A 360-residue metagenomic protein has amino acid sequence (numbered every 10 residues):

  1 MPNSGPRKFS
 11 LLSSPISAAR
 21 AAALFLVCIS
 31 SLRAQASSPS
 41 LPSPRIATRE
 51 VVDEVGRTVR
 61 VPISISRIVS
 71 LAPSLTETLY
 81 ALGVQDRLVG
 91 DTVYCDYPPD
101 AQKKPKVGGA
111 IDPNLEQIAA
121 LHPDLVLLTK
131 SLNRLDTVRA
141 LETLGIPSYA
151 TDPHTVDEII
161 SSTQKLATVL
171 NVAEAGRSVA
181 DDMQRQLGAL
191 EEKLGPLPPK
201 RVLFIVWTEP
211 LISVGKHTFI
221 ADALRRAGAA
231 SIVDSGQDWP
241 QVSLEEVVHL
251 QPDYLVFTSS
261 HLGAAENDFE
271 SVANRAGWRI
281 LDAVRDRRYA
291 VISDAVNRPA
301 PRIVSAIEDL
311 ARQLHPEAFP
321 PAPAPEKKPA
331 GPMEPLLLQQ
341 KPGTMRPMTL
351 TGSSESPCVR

Functional and structural regions predicted by a protein language model:
M1-P15: N-terminal secretory signal peptides that target proteins for export/translocation
R20-R33: Bacterial N-terminal signal peptides
L32-R67, E191, E326-Q339, M348-L350 (+1 more regions): N-terminal hydrophobic or amphipathic helices and topogenic motifs
T48-R49, S66-L132, T137, I232-G236 (+1 more regions): A short, structured surface patch at a secondary-structure boundary
R57-T58, D124-L125, L135-I212, A230-S235 (+2 more regions): Extracytoplasmic substrate-binding proteins
A72, K130-S131, V206, G236 (+3 more regions): Short secondary-structure boundary segments
T92, H217-P240, S259, A290: His/Asp/Glu-enriched short active-site or ligand-binding loop at hydrolase and phosphoryl-transfer sites
L115-H122, L144, V242-Q251: Short helices/loops that flank or line small-molecule/ion binding pockets
